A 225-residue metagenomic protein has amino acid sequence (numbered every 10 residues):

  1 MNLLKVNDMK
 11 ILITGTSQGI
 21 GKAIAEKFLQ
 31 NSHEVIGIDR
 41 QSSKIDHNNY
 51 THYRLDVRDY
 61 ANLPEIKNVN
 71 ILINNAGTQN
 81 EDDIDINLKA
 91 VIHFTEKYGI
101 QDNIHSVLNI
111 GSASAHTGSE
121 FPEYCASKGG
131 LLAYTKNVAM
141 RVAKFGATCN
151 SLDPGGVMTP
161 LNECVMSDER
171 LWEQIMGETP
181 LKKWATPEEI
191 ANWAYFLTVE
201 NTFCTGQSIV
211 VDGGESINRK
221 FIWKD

Functional and structural regions predicted by a protein language model:
S17, A25: N-terminal Rossmann NAD(P)H-binding glycine-rich loop of SDR-like oxidoreductase domains
F28, F94, G130, Y134-V142 (+2 more regions): Hydrophobic alpha-helix immediately C-terminal to the catalytic Tyr-X-X-X-Lys motif of short-chain
N75-Q79, G214: Conserved NAD(P)H cofactor-binding loop of Rossmann-fold oxidoreductase domains
S106-G130, T135-K144, G156-V157: Catalytic loop of short-chain dehydrogenase/reductase
A143, T148, T205-Q207: Short, small/polar-rich loop/turn modules that mediate ligand/substrate recognition or access, typified
D153-C164: Short, flexible catalytic-loop segment of classical short-chain dehydrogenase/reductase
K183-V211, S216: C-terminal substrate-recognition "lid" of short-chain dehydrogenase/reductases
